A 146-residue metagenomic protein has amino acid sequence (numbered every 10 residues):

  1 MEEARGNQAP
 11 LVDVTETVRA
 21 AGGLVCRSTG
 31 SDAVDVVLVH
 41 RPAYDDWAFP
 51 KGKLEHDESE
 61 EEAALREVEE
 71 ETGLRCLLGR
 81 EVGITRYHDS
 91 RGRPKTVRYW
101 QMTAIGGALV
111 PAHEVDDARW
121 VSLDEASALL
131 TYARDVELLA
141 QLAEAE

Functional and structural regions predicted by a protein language model:
E2-D35: Conserved N-terminal beta-strand and adjoining loop/helix that marks the start of the Nudix/MutT-like hydrolase domain
L24, P42, D124: Anionic group-transfer/hydrolysis microenvironments
V37-H40: Short, acidic/hydrophobic/Gly-rich beta-strand patch recurrent on exposed beta strands that often constitutes part
Y44-D46: A short, flexible beta-alpha/helix-coil linker loop
A48-P50: A short gly/proline-enriched turn/hairpin at secondary-structure junctions
L54-Q141: Unchanged
